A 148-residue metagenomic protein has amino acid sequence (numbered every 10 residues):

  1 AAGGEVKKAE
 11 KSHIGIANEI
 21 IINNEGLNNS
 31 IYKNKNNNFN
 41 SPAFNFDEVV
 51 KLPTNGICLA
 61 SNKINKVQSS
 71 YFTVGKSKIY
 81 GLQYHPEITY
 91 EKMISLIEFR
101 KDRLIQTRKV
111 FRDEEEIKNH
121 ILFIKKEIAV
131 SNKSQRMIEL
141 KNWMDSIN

Functional and structural regions predicted by a protein language model:
A1-G26: Cysteine-nucleophile active-site neighborhood
I22-N148: Amide-donor transfer/coupling interface in amidating biosynthetic enzymes
